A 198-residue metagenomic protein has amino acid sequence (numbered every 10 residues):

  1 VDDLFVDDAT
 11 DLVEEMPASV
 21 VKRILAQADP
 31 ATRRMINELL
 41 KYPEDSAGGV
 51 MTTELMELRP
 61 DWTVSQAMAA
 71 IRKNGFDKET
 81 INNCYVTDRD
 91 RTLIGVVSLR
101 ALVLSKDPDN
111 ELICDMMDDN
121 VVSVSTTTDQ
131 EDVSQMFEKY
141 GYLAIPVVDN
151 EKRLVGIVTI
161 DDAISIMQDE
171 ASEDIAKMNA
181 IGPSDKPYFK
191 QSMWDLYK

Functional and structural regions predicted by a protein language model:
V1-G182: Hydrophobic packing positions in regular secondary-structure scaffolds
P183-K190: Short, membrane-interfacial amphipathic segments enriched in basic
Q191-K198: Core alpha-helical transmembrane segments of integral membrane proteins
